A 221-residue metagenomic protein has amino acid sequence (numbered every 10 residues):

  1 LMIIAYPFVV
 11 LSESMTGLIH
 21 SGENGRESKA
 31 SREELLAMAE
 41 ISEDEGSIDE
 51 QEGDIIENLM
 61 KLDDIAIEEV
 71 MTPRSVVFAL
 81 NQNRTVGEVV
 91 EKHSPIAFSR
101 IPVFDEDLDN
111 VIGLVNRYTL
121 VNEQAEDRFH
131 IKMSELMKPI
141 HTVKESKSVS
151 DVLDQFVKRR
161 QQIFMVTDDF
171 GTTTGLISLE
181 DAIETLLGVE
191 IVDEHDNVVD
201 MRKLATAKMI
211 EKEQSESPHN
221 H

Functional and structural regions predicted by a protein language model:
L1-H20: Alpha-helical transmembrane segments and adjacent TM-loop junctions that form the membrane-embedded core of multi-pass
S21-H221: Cytosolic regulatory modules rich in charged/polar residues
